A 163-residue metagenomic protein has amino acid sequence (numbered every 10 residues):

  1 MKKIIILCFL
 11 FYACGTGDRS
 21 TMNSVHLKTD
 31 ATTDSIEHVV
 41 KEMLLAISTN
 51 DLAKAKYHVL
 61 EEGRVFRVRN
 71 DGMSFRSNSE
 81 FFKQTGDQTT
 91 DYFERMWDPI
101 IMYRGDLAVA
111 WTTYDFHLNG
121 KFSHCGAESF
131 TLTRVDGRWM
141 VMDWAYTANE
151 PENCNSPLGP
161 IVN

Functional and structural regions predicted by a protein language model:
K3-Y12: Sec-dependent N-terminal signal peptides
C14-T49, A53, Y57, I161-V162: Short, low-complexity N-terminal intrinsically disordered segments enriched in polar/charged residues
R19-S20, A127-N155: Short beta-strand edge/turn micro-motifs at domain boundaries
H38, K56-E94: Short solvent-exposed beta->alpha transition segments
M43, K54-K56, G63, A110 (+1 more regions): Hydrophobic pocket/interface hotspot
V59, R69-D71, T112-F116, E128 (+1 more regions): A mature extracytoplasmic/lumenal domain signature
R76-S123: Surface-exposed, charged secondary-structure patches
